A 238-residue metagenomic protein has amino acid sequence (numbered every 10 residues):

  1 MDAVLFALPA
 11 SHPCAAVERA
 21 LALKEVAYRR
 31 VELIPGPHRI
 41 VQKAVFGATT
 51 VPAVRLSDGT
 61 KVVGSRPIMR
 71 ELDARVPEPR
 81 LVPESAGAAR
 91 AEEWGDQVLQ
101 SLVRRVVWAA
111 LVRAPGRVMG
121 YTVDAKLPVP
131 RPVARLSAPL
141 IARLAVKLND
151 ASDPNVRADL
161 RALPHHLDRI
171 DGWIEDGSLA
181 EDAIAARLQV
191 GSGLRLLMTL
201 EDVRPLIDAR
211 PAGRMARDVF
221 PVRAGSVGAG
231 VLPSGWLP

Functional and structural regions predicted by a protein language model:
M1-P128: GST-like domain detector, emphasizing the conserved glutathione-binding G-site in the N-terminal thioredoxin-like
S11-C14, P52, I68, A109 (+5 more regions): A generic structural micro-environment signature that highlights single residues at secondary-structure boundaries
V31, G64, L148-S152, F220: Poly-acidic low-complexity segments
P35, R55-D58, I68, S85 (+6 more regions): Serine/threonine-rich low-complexity intrinsically disordered regions
L72, L167-I170, I174, V219 (+1 more regions): Hydrophobic, Leu/Ile/Phe/Ala-enriched alpha-helical segments that form helix-helix packing faces
R80-W94, A134-L144, A229-P238: A short, terminal or domain-edge coil/loop segment
Q100-D208: GST-like fold's C-terminal all-alpha helical module
G191-P238: Long, positively charged, glycine-interspersed low-complexity recognition regions
